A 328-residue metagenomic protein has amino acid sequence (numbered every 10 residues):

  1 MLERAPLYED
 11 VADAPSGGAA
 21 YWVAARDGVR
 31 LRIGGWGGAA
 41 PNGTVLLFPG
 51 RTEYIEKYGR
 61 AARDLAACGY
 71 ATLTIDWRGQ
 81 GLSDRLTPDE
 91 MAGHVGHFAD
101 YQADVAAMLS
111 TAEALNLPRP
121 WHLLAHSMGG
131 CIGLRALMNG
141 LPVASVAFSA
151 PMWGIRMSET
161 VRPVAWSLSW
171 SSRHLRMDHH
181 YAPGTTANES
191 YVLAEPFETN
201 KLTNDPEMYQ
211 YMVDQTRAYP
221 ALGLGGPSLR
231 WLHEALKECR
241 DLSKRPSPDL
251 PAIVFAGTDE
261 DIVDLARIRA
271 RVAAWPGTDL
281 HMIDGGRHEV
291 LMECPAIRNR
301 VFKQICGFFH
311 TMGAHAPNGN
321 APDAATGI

Functional and structural regions predicted by a protein language model:
M1-A25, V29-G37, I328: An N-terminal hydrophobic leader/cap segment in hydrolases
I55, A62-P88: Conserved alpha/beta-hydrolase
G93-E113: Alpha/beta-hydrolase active-site loop
L115-S127: Alpha/beta-hydrolase fold nucleophile elbow
M128, I132-Y219: Alpha/beta-hydrolase-fold enzymes
P248, V254-A256, E260: Short beta-strand/loop motif that positions the catalytic acidic residue of the alpha/beta-hydrolase fold
L250, D264-A273: Short alpha-helix in the alpha/beta-hydrolase fold that links the catalytic acid
D279, D284-I328: Catalytic active-site module of serine/aspartate enzymes centered on a nucleophile-bearing elbow/loop
